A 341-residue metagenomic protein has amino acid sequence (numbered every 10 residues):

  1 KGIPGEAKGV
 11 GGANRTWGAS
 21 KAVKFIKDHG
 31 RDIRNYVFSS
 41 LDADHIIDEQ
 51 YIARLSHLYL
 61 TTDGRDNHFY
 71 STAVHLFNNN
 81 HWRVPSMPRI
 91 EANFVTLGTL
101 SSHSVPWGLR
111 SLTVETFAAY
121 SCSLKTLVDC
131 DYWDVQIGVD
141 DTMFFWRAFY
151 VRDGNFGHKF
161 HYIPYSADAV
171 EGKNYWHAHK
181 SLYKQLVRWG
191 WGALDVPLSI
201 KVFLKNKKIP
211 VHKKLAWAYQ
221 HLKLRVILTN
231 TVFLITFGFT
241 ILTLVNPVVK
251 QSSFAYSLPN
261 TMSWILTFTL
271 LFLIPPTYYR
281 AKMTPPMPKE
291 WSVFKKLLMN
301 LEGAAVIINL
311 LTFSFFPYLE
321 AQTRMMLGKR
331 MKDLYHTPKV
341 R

Functional and structural regions predicted by a protein language model:
G2-K27, Q50-G138, F149-R152, Y165 (+2 more regions): Long helical/loop segments within the catalytic core of UDP-sugar-dependent glycosyltransferases, especially the large
G30-N35: Short basic/glycine-enriched coil/helix segment immediately N-terminal to the Walker B
F38: Short aromatic/hydrophobic "clamp" motif used to bind/position activated sugar donors
D42-I46: The conserved acidic donor/metal-binding loop of glycosyltransferases
F144-R147, G154: Short active-site alpha-helical segment characteristic of glycosyltransferases and processive polysaccharide synthases
V170, W176-Q185, W189-S199, L298-R341: Membrane-proximal soluble regions of multi-pass membrane proteins
S199-K207: Long, charge-rich alpha-helical interaction segments
Q220-G328: Membrane-embedded multi-pass helical conduit in multi-pass membrane proteins, especially envelope-biosynthetic
